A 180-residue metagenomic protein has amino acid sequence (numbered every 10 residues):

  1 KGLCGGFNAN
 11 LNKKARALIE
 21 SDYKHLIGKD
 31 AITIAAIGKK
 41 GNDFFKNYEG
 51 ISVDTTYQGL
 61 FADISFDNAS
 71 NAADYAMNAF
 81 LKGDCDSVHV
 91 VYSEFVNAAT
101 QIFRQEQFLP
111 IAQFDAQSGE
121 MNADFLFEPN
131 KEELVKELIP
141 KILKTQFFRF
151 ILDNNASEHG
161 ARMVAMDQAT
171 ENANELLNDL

Functional and structural regions predicted by a protein language model:
K1-L180: C-terminal beta-strand-loop-alpha-helix "lid" module of Rossmann-like NAD(P)-dependent dehydrogenases
